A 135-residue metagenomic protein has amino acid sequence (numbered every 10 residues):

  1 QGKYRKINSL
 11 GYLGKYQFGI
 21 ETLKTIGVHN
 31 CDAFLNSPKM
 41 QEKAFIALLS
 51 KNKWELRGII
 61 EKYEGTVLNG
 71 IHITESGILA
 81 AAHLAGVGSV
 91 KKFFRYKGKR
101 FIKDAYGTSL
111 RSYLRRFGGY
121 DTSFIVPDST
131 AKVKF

Functional and structural regions predicted by a protein language model:
Y4-R5, I71: Hydrophobic alpha-helical segments, principally membrane-spanning helices and signal/leader peptides
R5-K6, F34: Acidic, Ser/Thr/Pro/Gly-enriched interdomain connector segments
K6-I26, A80-A82: Short, surface-exposed glycine/acidic/tryptophan-bearing loops
I20, T25-S76, L84-K92: Alpha-helical segment that forms one wall of the substrate-binding/catalytic cleft in peptidoglycan-active domains
V28-C31, G98-K99, D104, K134-F135: Charge-dense, intrinsically disordered terminal/linker segments
L68-I125: Catalytic and substrate-binding regions of cell-wall glycan-acting enzymes that process beta-1,4-linked
V126-F135: Low-complexity, Gly/Ser/Thr/Pro-rich intrinsically disordered linker/tail segments
